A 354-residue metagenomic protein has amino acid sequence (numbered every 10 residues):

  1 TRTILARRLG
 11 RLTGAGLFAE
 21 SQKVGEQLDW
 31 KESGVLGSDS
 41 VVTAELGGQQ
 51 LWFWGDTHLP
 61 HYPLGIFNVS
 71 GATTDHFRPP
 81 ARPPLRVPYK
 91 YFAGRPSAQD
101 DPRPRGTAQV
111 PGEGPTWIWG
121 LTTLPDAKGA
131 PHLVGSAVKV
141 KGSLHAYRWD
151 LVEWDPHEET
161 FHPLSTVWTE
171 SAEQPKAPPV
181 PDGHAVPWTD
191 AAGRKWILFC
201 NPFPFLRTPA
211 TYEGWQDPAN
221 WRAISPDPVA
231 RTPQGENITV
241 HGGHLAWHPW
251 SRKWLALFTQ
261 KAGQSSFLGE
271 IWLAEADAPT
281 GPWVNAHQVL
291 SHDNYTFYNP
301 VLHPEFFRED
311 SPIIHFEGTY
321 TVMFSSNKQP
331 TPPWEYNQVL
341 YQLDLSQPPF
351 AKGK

Functional and structural regions predicted by a protein language model:
R2-L36, E45-G114, T122-K176, W188-G242 (+3 more regions): Beta-rich carbohydrate-recognition and catalytic domains
S40-V42, I118-G120, D182-P187, G242-H244 (+1 more regions): Conserved beta-strand position repeated once per blade in WD40 beta-propeller domains
